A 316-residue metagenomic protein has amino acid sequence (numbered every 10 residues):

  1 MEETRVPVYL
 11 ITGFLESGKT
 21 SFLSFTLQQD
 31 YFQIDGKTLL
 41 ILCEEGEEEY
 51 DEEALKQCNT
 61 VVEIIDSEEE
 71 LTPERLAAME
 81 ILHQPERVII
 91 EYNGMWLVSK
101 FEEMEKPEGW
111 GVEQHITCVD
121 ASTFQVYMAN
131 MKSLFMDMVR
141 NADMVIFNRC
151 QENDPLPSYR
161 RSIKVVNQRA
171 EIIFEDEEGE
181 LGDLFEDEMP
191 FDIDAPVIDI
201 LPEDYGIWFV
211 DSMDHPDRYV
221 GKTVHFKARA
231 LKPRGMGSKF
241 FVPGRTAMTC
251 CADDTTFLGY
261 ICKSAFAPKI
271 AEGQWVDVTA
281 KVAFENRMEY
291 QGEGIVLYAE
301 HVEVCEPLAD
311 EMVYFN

Functional and structural regions predicted by a protein language model:
M1-E2, F191: Short, charged low-complexity linear motifs
E2-T12, E16-Q114, C118-Q125: Nucleotide-state-sensitive switch-loop elements of NTP-binding domains
T117, T123, F135, R140-N316: OB-fold and OB-like single-stranded nucleic-acid-recognition modules and their adjacent interaction interfaces
N130-L134: Charged helix-capping and loop-helix junction motifs
